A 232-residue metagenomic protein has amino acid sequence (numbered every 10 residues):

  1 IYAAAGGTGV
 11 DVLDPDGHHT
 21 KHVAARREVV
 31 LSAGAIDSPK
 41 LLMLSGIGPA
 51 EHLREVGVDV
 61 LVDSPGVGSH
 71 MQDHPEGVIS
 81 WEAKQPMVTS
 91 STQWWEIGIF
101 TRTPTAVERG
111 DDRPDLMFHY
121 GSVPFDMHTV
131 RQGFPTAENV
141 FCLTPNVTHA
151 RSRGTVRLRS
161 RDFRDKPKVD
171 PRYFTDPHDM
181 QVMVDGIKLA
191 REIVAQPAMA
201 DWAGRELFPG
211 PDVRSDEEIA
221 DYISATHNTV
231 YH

Functional and structural regions predicted by a protein language model:
I1-T8: A conserved short coil-to-beta-strand element within the FAD-binding core of flavoproteins
G9-L13, P145: Short beta-strand segments that buttress and anchor functional surface loops
D16-G17, F174-Q181, P211-V213: Conserved, non-catalytic sequence blocks in retroelement Pol enzymes and Pol-derived host proteins
G17-E28, S32-A33: Core beta-strand elements of the Rossmann-like FAD/NAD(P) dinucleotide-binding domain in flavoenzyme oxidoreductases
A33-G34, S45: Glycine-rich, N-terminal phosphate-binding loop of Rossmann-like dinucleotide-binding domains
P39, M43-H149, P177, Q181 (+3 more regions): Mid-to-C-terminal "cap/lid" subdomains and adjacent gly/pro-rich loops that border and regulate access to redox
N146-R153, F163-D165: Flexible acidic/glycine-rich loop/turn elements at helix↔coil and beta-strand↔loop transitions within catalytic cores
L158: Conserved functional hotspot residues or short segments at active or partner-binding sites across diverse domains
